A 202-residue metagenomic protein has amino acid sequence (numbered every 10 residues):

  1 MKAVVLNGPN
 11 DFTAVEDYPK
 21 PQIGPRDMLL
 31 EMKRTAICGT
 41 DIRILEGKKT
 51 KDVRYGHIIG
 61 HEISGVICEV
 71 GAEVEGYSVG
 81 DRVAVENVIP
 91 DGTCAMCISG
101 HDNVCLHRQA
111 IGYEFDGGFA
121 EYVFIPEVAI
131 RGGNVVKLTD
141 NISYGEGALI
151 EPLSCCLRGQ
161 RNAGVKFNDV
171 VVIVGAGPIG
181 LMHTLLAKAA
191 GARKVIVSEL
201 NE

Functional and structural regions predicted by a protein language model:
P21-T35, K49-I98, T139: Glycine-rich beta-strand-centered segment in the early N-terminal region that forms part of a ligand/cofactor-binding
T93-V174: NAD(P)H dinucleotide-binding glycine-rich loop of Rossmann-like/cofactor-binding domains, especially the beta1-alpha1
G180-L181: N-terminal Rossmann-fold NAD(P) dinucleotide-binding loop
A189-K194: Conserved S-adenosyl-L-methionine
S198-E199: Conserved acidic E/D residue at the C-terminus of a beta-strand in Rossmann-like folds
